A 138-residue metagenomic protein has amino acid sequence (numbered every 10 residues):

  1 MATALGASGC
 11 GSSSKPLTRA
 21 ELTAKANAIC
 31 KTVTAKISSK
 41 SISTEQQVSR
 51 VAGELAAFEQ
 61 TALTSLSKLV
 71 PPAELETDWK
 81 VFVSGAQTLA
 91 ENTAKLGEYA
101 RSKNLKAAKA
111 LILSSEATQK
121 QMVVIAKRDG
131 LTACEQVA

Functional and structural regions predicted by a protein language model:
M1-S8: Sec-dependent bacterial lipoprotein signal peptides
G9-S13: Bacterial signal peptide processing site
T18-V137: Alpha-helical segments in soluble extracytoplasmic regions
